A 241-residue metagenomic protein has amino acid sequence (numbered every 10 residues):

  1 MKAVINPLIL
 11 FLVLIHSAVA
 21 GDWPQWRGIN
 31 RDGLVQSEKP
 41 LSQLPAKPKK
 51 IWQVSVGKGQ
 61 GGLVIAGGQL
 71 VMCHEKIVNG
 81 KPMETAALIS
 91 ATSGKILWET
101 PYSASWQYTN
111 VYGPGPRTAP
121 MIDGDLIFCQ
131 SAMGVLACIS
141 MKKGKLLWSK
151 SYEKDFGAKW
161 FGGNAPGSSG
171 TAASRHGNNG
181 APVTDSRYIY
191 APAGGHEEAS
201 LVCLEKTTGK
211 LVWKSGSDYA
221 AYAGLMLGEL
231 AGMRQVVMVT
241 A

Functional and structural regions predicted by a protein language model:
K2-F11: Sec-dependent signal peptide recognition, specifically the positively charged N-region followed immediately by
F11-A20: Hydrophobic h-region of N-terminal signal peptides that target proteins for export in Gram-negative bacteria
V19-A241: Noncatalytic, solvent-exposed loop/strand surfaces of beta-propeller-type extracellular/periplasmic domains
